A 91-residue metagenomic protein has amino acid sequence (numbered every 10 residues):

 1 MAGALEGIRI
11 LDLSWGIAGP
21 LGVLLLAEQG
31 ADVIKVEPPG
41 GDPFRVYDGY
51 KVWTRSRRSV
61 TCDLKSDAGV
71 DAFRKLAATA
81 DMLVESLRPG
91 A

Functional and structural regions predicted by a protein language model:
M1-A91: N-terminal helix-loop segment corresponding to the beta1-alpha1 unit of nucleotide/adenylate-binding folds
